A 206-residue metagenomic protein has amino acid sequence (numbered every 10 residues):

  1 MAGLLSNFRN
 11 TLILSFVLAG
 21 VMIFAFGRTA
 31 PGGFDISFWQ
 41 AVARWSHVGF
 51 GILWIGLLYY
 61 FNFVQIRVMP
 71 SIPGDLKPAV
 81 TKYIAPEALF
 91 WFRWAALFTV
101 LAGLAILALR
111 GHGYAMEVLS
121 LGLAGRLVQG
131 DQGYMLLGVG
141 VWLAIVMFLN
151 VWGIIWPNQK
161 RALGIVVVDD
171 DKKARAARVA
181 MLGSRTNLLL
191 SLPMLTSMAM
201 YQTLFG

Functional and structural regions predicted by a protein language model:
M1-G206: Polytopic transmembrane helical bundles with strong interfacial aromatic enrichment
